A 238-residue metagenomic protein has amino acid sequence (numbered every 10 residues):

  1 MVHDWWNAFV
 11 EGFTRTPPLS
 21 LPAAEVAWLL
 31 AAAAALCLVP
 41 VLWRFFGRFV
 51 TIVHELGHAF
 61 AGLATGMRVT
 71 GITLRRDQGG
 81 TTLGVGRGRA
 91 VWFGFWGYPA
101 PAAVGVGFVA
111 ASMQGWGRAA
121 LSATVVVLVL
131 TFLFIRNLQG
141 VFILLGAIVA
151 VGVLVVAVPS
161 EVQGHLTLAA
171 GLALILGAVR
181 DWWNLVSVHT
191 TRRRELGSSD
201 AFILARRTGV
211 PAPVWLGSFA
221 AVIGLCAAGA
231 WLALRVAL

Functional and structural regions predicted by a protein language model:
V2-L30, T81-A237: Metalloprotease/metallohydrolase-associated module, dominated by Zn2+-dependent proteases
P17-E55, G229: N-terminal signal-anchor transmembrane alpha helix
L38-V39, A64, A111, F134: Helix-loop junctions at the membrane-solvent interface of multi-pass transporters, primarily the C-terminal
P40-A90: Small-residue-rich helix-interface/hinge motifs
